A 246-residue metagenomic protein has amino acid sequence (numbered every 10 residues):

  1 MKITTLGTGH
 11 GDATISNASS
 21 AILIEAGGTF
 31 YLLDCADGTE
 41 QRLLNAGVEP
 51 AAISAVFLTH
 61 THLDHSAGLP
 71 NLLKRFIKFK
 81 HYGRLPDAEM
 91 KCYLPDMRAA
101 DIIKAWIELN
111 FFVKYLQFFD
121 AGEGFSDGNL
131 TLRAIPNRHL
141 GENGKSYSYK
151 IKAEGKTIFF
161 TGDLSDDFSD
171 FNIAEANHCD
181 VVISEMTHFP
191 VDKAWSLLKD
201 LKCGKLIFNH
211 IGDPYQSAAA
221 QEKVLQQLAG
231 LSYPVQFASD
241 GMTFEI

Functional and structural regions predicted by a protein language model:
M1-E49, F119-F171, D240-I246: Core dinuclear metal-dependent hydrolase active-site scaffold
G9-G11, L63, M90, D166 (+1 more regions): Short histidine/acidic/glycine/proline-rich micro-motifs that form metal- and phosphate-coordinating active-site loops
L32-A36, S54-H60, D64, G68 (+5 more regions): Active-site neighborhood of phospho(di)ester-bond hydrolases with catalytic His/Asp-centered motifs
G38-K91, N177-D180: Active-site metal-binding motif and surrounding structural segment of the metallo-beta-lactamase
T39, D64, F189-P190, P214: Glycine-rich nucleotide phosphate-binding loop and flanking beta-alpha elements of Rossmann-like dinucleotide-binding
L85-K145, A153, A229-G230, Q236-G241: Metallo-beta-lactamase
F168-V181, P190-I246: Binuclear metal-ion centers of metallo-dependent hydrolases, dominated by the metallo-beta-lactamase
